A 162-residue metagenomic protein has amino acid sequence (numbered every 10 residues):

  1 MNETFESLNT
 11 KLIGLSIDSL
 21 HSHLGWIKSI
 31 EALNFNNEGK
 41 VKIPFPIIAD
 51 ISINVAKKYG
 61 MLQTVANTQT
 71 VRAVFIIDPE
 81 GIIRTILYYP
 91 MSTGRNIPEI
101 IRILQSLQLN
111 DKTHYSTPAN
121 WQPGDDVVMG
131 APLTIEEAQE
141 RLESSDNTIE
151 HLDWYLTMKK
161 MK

Functional and structural regions predicted by a protein language model:
M1-K162: Chalcogenol-based redox active-site neighborhoods
